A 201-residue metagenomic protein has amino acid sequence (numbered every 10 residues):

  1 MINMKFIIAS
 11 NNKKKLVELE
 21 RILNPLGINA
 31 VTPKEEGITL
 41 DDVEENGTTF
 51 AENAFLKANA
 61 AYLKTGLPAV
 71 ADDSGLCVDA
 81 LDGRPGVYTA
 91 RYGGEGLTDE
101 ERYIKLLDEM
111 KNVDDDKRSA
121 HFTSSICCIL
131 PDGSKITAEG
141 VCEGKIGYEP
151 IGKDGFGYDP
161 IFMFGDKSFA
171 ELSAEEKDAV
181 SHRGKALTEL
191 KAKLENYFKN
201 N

Functional and structural regions predicted by a protein language model:
I2-I7, K13-P33, G37-N201: Anionic-ligand binding patches
